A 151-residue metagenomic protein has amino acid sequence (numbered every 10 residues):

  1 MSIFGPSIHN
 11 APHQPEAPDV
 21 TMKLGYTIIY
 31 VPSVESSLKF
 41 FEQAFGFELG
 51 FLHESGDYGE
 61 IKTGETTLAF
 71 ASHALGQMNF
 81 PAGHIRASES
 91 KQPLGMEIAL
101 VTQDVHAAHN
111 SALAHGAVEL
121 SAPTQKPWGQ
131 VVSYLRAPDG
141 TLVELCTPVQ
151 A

Functional and structural regions predicted by a protein language model:
S2-Y26, E48-L100, A107-R136, T147-A151: Vicinal oxygen chelate
S37-E42, A112, G140: Conserved active-site tyrosine of GNAT-family acetyltransferases
L142-L145: Short glycine-/small-residue motifs
